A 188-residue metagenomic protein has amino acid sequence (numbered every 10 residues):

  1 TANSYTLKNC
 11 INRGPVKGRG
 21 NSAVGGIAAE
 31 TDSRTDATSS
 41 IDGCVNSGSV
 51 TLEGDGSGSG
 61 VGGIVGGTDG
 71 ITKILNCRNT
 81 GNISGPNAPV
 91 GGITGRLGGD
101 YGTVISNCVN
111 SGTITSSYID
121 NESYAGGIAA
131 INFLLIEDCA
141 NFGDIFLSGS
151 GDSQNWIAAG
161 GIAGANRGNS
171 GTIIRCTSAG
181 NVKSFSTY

Functional and structural regions predicted by a protein language model:
T1-Y188: Predominantly extracellular beta-rich ligand-binding scaffolds that present long acidic/polar faces for carbohydrate
